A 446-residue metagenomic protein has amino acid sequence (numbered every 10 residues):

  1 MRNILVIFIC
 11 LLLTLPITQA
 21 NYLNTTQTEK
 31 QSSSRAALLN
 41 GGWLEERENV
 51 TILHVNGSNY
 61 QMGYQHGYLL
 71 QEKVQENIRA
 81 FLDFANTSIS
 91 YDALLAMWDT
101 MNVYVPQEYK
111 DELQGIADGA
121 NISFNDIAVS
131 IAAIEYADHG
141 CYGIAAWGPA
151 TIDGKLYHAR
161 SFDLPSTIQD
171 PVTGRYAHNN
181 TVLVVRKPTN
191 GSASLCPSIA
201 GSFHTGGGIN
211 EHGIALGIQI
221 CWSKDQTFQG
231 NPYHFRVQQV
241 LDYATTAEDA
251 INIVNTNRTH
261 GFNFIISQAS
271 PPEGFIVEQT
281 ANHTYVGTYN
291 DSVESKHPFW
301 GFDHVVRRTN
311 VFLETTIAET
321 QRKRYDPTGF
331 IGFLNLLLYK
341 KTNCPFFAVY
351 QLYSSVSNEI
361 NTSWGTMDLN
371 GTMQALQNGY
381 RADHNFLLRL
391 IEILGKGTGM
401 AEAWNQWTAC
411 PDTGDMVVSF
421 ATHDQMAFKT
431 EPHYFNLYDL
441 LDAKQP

Functional and structural regions predicted by a protein language model:
M1-K30, V356, T372, P446: Secretory targeting signatures
F8, E112, H204: Short Gly/charged-rich anion-binding patches and loops
L12, P16, L23-T26, A159 (+4 more regions): A detector of low-complexity, intrinsically disordered, Ser/Thr/Gly/Pro/Ala-rich segments
Q19, A150, L164-P165, A215 (+5 more regions): Short loop/turn segments at secondary-structure transitions that flank enzyme active sites
E29-G140, L241-P446: C-terminus-biased signal that marks the final domain/tail of proteins
A132-R236, W407, V417: Internal mixed beta-strand/loop scaffold within catalytic domains of large alpha/beta enzymes
